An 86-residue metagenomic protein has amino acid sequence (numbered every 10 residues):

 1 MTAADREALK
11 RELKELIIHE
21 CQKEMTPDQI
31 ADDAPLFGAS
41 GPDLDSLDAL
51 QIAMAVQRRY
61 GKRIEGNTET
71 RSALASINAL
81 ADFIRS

Functional and structural regions predicted by a protein language model:
T2-L44, D48-S86: Phosphopantetheine-dependent thiolation modules in NRPS/PKS and related acyl-activating systems
